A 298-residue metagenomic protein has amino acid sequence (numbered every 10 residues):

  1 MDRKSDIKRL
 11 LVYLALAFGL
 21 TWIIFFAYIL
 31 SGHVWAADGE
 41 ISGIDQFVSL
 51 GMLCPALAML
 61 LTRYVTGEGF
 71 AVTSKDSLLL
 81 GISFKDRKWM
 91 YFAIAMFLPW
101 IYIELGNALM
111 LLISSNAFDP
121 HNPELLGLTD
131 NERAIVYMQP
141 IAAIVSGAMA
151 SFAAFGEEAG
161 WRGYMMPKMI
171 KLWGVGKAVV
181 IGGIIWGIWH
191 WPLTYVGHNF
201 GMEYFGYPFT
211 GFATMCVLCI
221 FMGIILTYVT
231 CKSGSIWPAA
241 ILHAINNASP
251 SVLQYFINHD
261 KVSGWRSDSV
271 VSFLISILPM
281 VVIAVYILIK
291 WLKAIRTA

Functional and structural regions predicted by a protein language model:
M1-I7: Short, Lys/Arg-rich, polar N-terminal cytosolic tail immediately upstream of the first transmembrane signal-anchor
L10-W22, M52-C54, A93-Y102, I185: Alpha-helical transmembrane segments
A17-H33, R63, I103-A108, T210: Alpha-helical transmembrane segments of multi-pass membrane proteins
I23-K75, W89-L98, A117-V145, S267-V281: Alpha-helical transmembrane segments in multi-pass membrane proteins
E104-S115, E158, V179-H198: Transmembrane alpha-helix/helix-exit interface in multi-pass inner-membrane proteins
E124-G127, T194-Y207: Membrane-interface interhelical connector segments
F155-I188, C231-S235: Membrane-interface helix/loop boundary segments of multi-pass membrane proteins
Y204-G211, K232, L242-A298: C-terminal membrane module of polytopic membrane proteins
